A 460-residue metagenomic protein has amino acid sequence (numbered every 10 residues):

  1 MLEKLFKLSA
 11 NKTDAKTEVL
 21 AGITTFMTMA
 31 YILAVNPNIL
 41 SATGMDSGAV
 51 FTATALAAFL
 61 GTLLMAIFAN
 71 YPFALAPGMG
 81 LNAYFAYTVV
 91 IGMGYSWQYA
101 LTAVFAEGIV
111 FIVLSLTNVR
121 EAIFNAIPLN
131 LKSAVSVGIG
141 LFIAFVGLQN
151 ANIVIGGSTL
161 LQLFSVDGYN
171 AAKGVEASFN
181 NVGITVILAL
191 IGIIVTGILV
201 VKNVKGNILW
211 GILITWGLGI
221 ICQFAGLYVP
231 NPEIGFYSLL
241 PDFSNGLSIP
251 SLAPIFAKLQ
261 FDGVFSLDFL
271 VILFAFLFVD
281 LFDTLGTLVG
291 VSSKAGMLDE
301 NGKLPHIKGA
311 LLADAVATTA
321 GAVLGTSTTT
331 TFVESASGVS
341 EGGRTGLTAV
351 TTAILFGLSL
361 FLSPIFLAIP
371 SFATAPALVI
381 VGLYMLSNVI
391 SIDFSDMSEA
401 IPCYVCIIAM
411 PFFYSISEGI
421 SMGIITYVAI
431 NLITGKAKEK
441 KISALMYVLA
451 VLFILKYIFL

Functional and structural regions predicted by a protein language model:
M1-A49, I212-I307, V451-L455: Helix-loop-helix hairpins and the membrane-proximal interhelical loops of multi-pass alpha-helical transport proteins
L2-N36, A57, G78-Y87, I91-I139 (+1 more regions): Helix-loop-helix junctions within the multi-pass membrane cores of secondary transporters/permeases
K12, K16, I191, L270-F274 (+3 more regions): Alpha-helical membrane-protein architecture signal
I23-A30, L63, I67, A144 (+5 more regions): Hydrophobic/aromatic residues within the transmembrane alpha-helices of Major Facilitator Superfamily
N38-A49, T88-Y99, S266-L270, A368-P370 (+1 more regions): Helix-coil boundary and interhelical linker segments in multi-pass alpha-helical membrane proteins
G44-L63: Loop-to-helix transition at the N-terminal end of transmembrane alpha-helices
A58-M79, V110: Juxtamembrane transmembrane-helix boundary signature
M93-I214, V350-L460: Membrane-embedded alpha-helical modules
